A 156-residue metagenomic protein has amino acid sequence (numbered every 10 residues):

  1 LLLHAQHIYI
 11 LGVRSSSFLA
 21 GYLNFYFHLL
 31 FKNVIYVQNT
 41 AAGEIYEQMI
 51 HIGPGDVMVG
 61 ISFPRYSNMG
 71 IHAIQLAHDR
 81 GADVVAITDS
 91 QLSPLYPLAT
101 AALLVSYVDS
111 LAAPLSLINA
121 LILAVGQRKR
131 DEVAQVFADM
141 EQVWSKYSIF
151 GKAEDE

Functional and structural regions predicted by a protein language model:
L1-H4: A short, well-structured juxtamembrane/interface segment
Q6-V13, S17-S116, A120-K129: Glycine-rich phosphate-binding loops that contact phosphosugars or nucleotide phosphates
R128-E156: Internal, active-site/partner-interface "lid" segment
